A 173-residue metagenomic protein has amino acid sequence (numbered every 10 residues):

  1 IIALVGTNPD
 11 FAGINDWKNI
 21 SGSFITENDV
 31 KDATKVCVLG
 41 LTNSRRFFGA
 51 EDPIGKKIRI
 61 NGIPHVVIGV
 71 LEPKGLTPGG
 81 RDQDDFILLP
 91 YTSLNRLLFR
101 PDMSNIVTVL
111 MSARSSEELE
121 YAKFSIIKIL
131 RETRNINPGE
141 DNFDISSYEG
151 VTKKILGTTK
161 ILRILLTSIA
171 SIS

Functional and structural regions predicted by a protein language model:
I1-T7, A12, I155, S168-I172: Short intrinsically disordered, low-complexity coil segments enriched in acidic
A3-V5, P9-I25, D29, T34-I136: Mid-to-C-terminal secondary-structure elements that act as membrane-proximal/extracytoplasmic interface segments
L110, E118-L119, K123-I126, N137-I172: Peri-transmembrane interface segments
